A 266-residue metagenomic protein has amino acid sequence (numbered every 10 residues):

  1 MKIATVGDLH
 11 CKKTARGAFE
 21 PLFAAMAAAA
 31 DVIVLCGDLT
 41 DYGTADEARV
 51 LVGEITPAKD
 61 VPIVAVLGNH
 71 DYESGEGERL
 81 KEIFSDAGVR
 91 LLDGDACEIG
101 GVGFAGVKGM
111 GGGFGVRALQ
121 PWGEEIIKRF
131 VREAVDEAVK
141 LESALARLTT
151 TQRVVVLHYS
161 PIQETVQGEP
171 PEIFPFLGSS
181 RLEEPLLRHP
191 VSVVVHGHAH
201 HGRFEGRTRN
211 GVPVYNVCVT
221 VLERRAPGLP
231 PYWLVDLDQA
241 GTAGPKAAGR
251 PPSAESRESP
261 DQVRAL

Functional and structural regions predicted by a protein language model:
M1-A4, C97-G109, Q152, G206-V214: Beta-strand-turn-beta hairpins that frame and shape the catalytic cleft of phosphate-ester-processing enzymes
M1-P62, D71-G75, I127, V131 (+1 more regions): N-terminal active-site segment of His-dependent metallophosphoesterases
T5-G7, I33-D38, I63-N69, R90-G94 (+3 more regions): Active-site neighborhood of phospho(di)ester-bond hydrolases with catalytic His/Asp-centered motifs
A15-F19, L39-P57, L67, Y72-A87 (+4 more regions): Metal-dependent catalytic neighborhoods of phosphoester/phosphodiester hydrolases
S74-G75, R79-G112: Hydrophobic alpha-helical segments and helix pairs
E98, Q167, S180-S192, H200-R250 (+2 more regions): Binuclear metal-dependent phosphoesterase catalytic core
V102-T150, P175-S180, P230, L237-D238: Binuclear metal-dependent hydrolase catalytic cores centered on His/Asp/Glu-rich metal-binding motifs
Q120-E125, L148-P190: Active-site-proximal segments of metal-dependent phosphoesterases and phosphodiesterases across multiple
